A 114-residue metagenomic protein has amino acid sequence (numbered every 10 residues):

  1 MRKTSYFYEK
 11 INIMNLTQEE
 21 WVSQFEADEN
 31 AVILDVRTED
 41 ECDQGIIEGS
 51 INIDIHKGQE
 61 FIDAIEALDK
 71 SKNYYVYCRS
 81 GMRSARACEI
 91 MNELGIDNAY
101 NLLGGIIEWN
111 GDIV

Functional and structural regions predicted by a protein language model:
R2-V32, E39-N73, M82-V114: Rhodanese-like catalytic fold shared by cysteine-dependent sulfurtransferases and DSP/PTP-type phosphatases
V76-Y77: Short, surface-exposed ligand- or partner-binding patches at beta-edge/loop junctions that are enriched in aromatics
